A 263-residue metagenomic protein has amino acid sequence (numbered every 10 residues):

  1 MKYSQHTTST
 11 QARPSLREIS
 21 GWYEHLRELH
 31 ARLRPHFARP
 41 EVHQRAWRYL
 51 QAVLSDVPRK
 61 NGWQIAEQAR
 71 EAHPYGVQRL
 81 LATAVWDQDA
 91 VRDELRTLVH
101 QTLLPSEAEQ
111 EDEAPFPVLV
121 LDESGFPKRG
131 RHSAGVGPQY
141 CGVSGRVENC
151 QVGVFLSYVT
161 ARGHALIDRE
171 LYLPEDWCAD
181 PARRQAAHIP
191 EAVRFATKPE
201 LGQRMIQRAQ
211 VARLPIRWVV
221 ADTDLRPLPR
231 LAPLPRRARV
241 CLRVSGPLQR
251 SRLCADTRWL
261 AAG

Functional and structural regions predicted by a protein language model:
K2-A82: Gly/serine-rich nucleotide phosphate-binding loop at the start of the catalytic core of nucleotide/ADP-ribose-handling
S15, H25, A31-A38, A72 (+3 more regions): Phosphate-ester processing/binding pockets and catalytic centers
H36, Q51-S55, E67, G142-R146 (+2 more regions): Short, charged/polar micro-motifs that form catalytic or ligand-binding hotspots
R48, Q151-V154, E200-Q207: Short, contiguous clusters of charged residues that form electrostatic/catalytic patches at enzyme active sites, used
A82-E175, Q185: Active-site-proximal, Lys/Arg-enriched surface segment that forms a nucleic-acid-binding/basic interface patch
F126, Y158-A165, C178, R208-V211 (+2 more regions): Alpha-helix capping at helix-to-loop junctions
P127-G130, H164-A165, E175-D180, R226-R230 (+1 more regions): Short, well-ordered, mixed-charge alpha-helical segments that flank or form enzyme active sites
R183-G263: An internal, acidic/charged active-site-proximal segment that coordinates divalent cations and/or engages
